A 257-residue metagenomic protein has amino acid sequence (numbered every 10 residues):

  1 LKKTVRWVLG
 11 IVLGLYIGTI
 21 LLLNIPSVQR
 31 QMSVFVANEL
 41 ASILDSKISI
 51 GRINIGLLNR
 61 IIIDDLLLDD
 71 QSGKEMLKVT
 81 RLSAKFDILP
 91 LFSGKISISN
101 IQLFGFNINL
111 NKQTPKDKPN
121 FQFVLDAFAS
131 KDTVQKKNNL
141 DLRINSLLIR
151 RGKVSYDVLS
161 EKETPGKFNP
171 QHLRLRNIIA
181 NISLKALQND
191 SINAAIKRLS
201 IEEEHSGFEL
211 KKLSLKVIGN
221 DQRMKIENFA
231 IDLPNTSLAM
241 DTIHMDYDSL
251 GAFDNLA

Functional and structural regions predicted by a protein language model:
L1-D45: N-terminal type II signal-anchor transmembrane helix that functions as the membrane-insertion/stop-transfer segment
L9-G10, Y16, K131-K137, S200: Mature-chain termini and adjacent capping regions
S42-D65: Short extracytoplasmic
S46, D65-Q188, F208, T236-L256: Secondary-structure transition motifs
I53-N54, K185, L215-I218: Short, exposed beta-strand/loop patches in secreted or surface proteins that constitute
L58-N59, Q188, V217-R223: Short, solvent-exposed coil/turn segments at beta-strand boundaries
K197-L199, R223-A230: Transmembrane beta-strand segments that form the barrel wall of outer-membrane beta-barrel proteins
G207-K212, I218: Contiguous, well-ordered beta-strand patches that form the walls/edges of small beta-barrel/beta-sandwich domains
